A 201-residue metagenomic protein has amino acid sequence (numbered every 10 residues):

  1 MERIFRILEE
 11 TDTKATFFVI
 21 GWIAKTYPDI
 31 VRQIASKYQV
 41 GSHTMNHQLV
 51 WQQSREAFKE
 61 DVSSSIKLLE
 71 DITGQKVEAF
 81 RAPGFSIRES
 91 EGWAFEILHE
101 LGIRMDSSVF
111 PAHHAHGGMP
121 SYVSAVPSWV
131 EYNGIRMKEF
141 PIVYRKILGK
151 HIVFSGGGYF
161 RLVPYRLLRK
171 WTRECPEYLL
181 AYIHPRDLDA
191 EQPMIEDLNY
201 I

Functional and structural regions predicted by a protein language model:
M1-R6: N-terminal regions that are enriched for targeting/export leaders and immediately downstream pro/stem segments
I7, L68-D71, K170-W171: A generic secondary-structure signal
E9-D12, L162-I201: C-terminal domain-boundary segment and adjacent tail
T11-E91, I103-R104, S108-H116, I135-R136 (+1 more regions): Metal-dependent polysaccharide deacetylase catalytic core of the NodB/CE4 family, i.e., the active-site-bearing domain
Q33-S36, F58-D61, E96-H99, S124-A125 (+1 more regions): Short, hinge-like loop/turn segments at secondary-structure boundaries
N46-A57, I152-G156, M194-Y200: Surface-exposed, active-site-proximal loop segments in enzymatic domains
Q75-K76, A82-Y182: Active-site-adjacent pocket scaffolds in enzyme catalytic domains
